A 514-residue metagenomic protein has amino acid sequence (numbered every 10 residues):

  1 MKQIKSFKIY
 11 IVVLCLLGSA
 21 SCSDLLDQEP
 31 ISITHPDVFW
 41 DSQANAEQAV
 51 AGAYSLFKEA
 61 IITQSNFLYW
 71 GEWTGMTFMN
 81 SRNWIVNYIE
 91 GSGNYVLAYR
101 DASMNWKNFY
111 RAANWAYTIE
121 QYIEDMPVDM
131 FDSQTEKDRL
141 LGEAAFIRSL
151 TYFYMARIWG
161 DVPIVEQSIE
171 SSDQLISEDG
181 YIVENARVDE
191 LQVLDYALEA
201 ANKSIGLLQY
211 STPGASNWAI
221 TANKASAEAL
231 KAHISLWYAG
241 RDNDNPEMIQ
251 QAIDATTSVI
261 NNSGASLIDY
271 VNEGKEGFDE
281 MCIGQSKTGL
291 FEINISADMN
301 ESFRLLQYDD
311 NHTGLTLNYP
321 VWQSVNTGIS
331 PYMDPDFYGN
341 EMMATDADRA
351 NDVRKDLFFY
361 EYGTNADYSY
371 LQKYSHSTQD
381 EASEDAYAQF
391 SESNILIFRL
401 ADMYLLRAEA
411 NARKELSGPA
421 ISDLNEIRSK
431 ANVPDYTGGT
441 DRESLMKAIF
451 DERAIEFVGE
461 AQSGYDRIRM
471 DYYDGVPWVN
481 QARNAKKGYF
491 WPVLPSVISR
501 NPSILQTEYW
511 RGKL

Functional and structural regions predicted by a protein language model:
Y10-S19: Bacterial N-terminal signal peptides
S21-C22, Y54, I62, N66 (+8 more regions): Long, intrinsically disordered, low-complexity segments
S23-V86, E166, L194, L198-I205 (+3 more regions): An aromatic- and glycine-enriched ligand-binding surface/loop that stacks and positions planar moieties
E47-A51, S55-L56, N83-W159, V183-D195 (+3 more regions): Conserved, well-structured interaction surfaces
A156-R157, P163, T212, W237-D244 (+1 more regions): Short coil/turn linking the two alpha-helices of tandem helical-hairpin repeats
V353-I427: C-terminal substrate/ligand-recognition segments
